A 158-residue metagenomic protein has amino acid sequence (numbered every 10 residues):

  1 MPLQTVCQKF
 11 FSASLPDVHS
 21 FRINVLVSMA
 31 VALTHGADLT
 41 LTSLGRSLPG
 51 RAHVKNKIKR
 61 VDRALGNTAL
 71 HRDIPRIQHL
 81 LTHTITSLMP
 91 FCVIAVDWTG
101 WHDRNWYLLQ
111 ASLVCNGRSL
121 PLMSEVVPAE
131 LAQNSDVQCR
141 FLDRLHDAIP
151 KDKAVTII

Functional and structural regions predicted by a protein language model:
M1-I158: Conserved, well-structured functional cores that handle cations and Mg-NTP chemistry
